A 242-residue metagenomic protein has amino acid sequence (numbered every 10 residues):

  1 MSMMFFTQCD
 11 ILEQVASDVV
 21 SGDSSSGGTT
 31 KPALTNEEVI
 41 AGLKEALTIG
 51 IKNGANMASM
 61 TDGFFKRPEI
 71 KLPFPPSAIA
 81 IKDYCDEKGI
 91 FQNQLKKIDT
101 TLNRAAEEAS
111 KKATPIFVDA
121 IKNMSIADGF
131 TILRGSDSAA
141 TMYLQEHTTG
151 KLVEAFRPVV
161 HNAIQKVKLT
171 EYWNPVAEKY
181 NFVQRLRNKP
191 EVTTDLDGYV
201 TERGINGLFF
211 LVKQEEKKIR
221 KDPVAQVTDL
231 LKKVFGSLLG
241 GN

Functional and structural regions predicted by a protein language model:
M1-S2: Sec-dependent N-terminal signal peptides
F5-Q8: C-terminal motif of bacterial Sec signal peptides marking the signal peptidase cleavage site
D10-E13: Bacterial signal peptide processing site
S17-T101: N-terminal Sec/ER secretory leader and immediately downstream segment of secreted/extracellular precursors
G54, S125, P223: Residue-level signature of catalytic and energy-coupling elements of molecular machines, predominantly ATP/GTP-dependent
I90-A163: Mid-length scaffold segments of soluble, non-membrane domains
K168-F235: A structured, mid-to-C-terminal "fold-capping" secondary-structure block
